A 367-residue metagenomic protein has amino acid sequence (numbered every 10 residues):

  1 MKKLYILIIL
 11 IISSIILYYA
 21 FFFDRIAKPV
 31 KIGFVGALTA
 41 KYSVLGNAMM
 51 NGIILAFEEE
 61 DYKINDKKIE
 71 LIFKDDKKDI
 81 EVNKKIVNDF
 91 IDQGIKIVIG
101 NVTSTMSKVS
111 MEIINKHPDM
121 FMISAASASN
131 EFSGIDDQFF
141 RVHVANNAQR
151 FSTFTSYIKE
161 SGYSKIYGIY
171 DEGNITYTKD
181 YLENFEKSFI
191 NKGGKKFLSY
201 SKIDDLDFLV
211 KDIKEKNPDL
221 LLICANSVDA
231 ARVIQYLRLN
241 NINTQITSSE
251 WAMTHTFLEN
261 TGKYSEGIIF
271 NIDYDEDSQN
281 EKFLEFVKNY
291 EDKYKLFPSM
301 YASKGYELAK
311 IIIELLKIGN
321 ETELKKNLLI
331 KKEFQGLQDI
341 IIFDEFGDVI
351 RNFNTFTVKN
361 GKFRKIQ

Functional and structural regions predicted by a protein language model:
I6-Y18: Hydrophobic membrane-insertion alpha-helices, especially the h-region of bacterial N-terminal signal peptides
G33-G52, K74-I80, G173-T176, D275 (+1 more regions): Extracytoplasmic "Venus flytrap"
V44-M49, E59, K63-S133, I203-L206 (+2 more regions): Beta-alpha junction/loop-to-helix N-cap segments that form part of ligand/metal-binding clefts
F90-V102, F121-A125, Y167-Y170, N217-V233 (+2 more regions): Periplasmic-binding protein-like
P118-T153, D275-S278: Extracellular glycoside hydrolase catalytic/binding regions
F139-S201, L220: An alpha-beta-alpha
I190, I234-Y306, G319, R364: Extracellular/periplasmic periplasmic-binding protein-like sensory domains
D292-A302, Y306, I313-K362: Segments of small-molecule ligand-sensing domains
